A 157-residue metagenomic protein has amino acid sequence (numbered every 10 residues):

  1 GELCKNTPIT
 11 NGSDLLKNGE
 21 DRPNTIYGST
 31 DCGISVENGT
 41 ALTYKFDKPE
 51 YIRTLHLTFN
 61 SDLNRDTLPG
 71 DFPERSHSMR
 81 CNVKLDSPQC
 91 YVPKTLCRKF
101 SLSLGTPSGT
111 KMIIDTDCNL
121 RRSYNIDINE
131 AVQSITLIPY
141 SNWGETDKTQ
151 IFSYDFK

Functional and structural regions predicted by a protein language model:
G1-D21: Predominantly extracellular/luminal regions of secreted and cell-surface proteins, especially disulfide-bonded
R22-T110, C118-K157: Aromatic, loop-rich ligand-recognition surfaces of beta-strand-rich domains
